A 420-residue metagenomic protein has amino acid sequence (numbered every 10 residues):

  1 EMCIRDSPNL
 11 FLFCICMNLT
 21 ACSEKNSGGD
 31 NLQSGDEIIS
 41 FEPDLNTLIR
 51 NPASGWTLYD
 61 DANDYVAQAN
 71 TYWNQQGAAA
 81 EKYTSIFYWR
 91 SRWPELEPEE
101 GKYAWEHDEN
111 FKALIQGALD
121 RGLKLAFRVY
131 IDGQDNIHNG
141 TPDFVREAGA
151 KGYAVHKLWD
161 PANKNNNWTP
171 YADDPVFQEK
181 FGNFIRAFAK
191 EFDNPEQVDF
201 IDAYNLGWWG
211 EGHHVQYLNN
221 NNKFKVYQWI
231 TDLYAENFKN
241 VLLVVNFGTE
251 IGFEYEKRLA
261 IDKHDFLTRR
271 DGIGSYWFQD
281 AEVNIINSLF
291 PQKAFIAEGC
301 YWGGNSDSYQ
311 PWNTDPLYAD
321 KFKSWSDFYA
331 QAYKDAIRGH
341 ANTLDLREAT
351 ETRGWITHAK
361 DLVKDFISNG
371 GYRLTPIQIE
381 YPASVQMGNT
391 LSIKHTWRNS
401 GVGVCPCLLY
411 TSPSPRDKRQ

Functional and structural regions predicted by a protein language model:
E1-D6, Y410, P415-Q420: Single conserved hydrophobic/aromatic residue that forms the stacking wall/gate of nucleotide- or nucleobase-binding
M17-F41: Bacterial Sec-dependent N-terminal signal peptides
G35-Y72, L119, F200-G210, H214-T350: Catalytic-core regions of glycoside hydrolase
D64-P94, K124-A126: Catalytic domains of carbohydrate-active enzymes, especially glycoside hydrolases
S91-V155: Aromatic-lined substrate-binding rim segments of carbohydrate-active enzymes
L114, A118-L119, G149-G152, N166-F200 (+1 more regions): An active-site-proximal structural segment forming one wall of the substrate-binding cleft that immediately precedes
A330-Q378: Catalytic cores of secreted or luminal carbohydrate-active enzymes
W397-V404: Short amphipathic, basic-aromatic surface patches that mediate peripheral association with negatively charged
